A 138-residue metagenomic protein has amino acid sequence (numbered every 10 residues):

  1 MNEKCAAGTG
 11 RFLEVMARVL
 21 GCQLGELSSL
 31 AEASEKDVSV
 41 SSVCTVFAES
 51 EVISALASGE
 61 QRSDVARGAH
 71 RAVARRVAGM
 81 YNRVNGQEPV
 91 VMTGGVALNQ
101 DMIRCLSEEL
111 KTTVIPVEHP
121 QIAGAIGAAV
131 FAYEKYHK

Functional and structural regions predicted by a protein language model:
M1-G8, A66-H70, V91-V96, I115-A125: Active-site nucleophile and cofactor-binding loops and adjacent substrate-binding regions of central metabolic enzymes
M1-K36: Glycine-rich phosphate-binding loop plus the immediately following alpha-helix
G8, T45-V46, S58, N82-N85 (+1 more regions): Solvent-exposed alpha-helices and their adjacent loops that cap or buttress functional pockets in soluble metabolic
G10-E14, R18, V117-K138: Glycine-rich phosphate-binding/hydrolytic loop that grips phosphoryl groups
V19-G25, E60, N82-N85, Y133-K138: Short helix-capping/linker segments at secondary-structure and domain boundaries
C22-A55, K138: Internal, active-site/partner-interface "lid" segment
A48-Y81, Q121: Adenine-nucleotide phosphate-binding core of ATP-dependent small-molecule kinases
Y81-E109, Q121-G124: Glycine-rich phosphate-binding loops at beta-strand->alpha-helix junctions
